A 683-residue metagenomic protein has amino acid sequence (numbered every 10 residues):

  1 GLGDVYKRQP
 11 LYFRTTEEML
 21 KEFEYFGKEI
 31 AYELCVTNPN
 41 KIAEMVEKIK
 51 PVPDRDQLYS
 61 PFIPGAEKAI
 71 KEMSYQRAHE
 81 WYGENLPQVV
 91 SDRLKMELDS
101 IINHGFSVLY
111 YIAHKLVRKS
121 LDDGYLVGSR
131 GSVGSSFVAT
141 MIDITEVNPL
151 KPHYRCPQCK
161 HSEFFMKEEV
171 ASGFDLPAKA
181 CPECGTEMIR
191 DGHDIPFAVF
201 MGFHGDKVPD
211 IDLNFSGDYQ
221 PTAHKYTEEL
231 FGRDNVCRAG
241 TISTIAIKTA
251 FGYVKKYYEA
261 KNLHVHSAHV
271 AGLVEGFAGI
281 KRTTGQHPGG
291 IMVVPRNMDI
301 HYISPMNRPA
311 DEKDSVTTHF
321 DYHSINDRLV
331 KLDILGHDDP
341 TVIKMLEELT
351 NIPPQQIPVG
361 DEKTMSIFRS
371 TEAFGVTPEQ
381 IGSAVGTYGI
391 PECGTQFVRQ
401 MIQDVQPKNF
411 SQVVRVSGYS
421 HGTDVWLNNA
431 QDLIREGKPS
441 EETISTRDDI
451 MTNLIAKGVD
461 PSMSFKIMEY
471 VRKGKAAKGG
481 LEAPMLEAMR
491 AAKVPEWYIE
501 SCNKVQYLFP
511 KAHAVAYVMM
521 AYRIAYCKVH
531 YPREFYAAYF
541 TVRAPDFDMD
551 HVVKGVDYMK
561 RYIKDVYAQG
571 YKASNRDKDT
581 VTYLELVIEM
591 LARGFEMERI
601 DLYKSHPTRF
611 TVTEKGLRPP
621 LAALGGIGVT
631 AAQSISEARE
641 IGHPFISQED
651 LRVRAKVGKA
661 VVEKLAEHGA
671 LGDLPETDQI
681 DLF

Functional and structural regions predicted by a protein language model:
G1-E44, H161, R308-P309: Alpha-helix N-cap/helix-start capping residues at coil-to-helix junctions, especially the first residue of tandem
D4-K7, L11, M19, D54 (+1 more regions): Noncatalytic, beta-rich nucleic-acid-contacting surfaces in large DNA/RNA-processing enzymes
L34-P61: Structural signature of the thiamine diphosphate
